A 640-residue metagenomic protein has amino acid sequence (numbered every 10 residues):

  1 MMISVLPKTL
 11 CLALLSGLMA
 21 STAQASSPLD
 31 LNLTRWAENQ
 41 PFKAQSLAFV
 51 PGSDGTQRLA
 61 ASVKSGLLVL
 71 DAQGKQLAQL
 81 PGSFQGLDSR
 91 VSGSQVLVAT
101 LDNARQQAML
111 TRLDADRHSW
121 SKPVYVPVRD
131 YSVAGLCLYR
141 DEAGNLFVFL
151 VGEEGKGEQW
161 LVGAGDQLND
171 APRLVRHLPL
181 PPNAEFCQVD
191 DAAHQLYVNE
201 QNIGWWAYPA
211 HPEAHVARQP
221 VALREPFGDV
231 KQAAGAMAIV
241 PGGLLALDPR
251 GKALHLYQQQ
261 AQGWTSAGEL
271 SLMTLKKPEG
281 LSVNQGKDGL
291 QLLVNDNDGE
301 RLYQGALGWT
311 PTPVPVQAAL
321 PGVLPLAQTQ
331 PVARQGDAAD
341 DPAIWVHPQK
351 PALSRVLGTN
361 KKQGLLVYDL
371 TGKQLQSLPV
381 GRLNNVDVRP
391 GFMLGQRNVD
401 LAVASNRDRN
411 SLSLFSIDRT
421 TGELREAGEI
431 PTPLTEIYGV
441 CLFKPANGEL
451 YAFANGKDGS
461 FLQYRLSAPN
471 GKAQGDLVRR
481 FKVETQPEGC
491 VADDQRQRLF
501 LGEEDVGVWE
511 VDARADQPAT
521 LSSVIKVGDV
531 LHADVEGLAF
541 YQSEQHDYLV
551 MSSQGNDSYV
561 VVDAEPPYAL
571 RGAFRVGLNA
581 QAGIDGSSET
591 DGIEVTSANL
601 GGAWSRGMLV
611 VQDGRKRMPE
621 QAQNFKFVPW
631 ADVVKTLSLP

Functional and structural regions predicted by a protein language model:
M1-Q24: Gram-negative bacterial Sec-dependent N-terminal signal peptides
S26-P640: Sequence/structural signature of beta-propeller domains
